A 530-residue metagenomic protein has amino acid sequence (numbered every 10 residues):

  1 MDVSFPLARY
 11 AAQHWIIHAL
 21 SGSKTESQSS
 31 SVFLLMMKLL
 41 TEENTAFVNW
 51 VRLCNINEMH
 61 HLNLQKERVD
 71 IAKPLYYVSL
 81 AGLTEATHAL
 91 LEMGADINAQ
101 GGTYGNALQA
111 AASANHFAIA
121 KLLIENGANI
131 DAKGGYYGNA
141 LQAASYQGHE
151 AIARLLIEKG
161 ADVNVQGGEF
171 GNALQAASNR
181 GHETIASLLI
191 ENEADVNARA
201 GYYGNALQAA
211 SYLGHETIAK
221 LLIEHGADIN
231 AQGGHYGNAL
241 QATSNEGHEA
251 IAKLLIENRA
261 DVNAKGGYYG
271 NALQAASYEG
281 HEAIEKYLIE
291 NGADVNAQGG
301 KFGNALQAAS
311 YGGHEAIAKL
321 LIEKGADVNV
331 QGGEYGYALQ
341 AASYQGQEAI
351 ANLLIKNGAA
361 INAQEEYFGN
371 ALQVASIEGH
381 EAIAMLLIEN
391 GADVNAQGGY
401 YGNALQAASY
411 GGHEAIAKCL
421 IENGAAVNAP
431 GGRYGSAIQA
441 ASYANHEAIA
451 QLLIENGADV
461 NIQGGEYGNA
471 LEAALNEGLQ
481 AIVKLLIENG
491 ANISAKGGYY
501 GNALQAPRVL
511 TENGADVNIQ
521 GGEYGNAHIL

Functional and structural regions predicted by a protein language model:
M1-G94, N98-A99: Hydrophobic repeat-domain scaffold segments
L64-Y76, Q100-Q109, K133-Q142, Q166-Q175 (+11 more regions): Ankyrin-repeat boundary/"N-cap" motif
G82-A86, L91-N98, G102, A110-A118 (+4 more regions): Cross-kingdom leucine-rich repeat
L83-E85, A527-L530: A detector of long low-complexity, disordered segments enriched in serine/threonine/proline
E85-A86, A118-I119, A151-I152, T184-I185 (+10 more regions): Conserved ankyrin/ankyrin-like repeat signature
H88-D96, K121-N129, R154-D162, S187-D195 (+10 more regions): Ankyrin repeat domain, specifically the short helix-to-loop turn at the C-terminus of the second helix of each repeat
